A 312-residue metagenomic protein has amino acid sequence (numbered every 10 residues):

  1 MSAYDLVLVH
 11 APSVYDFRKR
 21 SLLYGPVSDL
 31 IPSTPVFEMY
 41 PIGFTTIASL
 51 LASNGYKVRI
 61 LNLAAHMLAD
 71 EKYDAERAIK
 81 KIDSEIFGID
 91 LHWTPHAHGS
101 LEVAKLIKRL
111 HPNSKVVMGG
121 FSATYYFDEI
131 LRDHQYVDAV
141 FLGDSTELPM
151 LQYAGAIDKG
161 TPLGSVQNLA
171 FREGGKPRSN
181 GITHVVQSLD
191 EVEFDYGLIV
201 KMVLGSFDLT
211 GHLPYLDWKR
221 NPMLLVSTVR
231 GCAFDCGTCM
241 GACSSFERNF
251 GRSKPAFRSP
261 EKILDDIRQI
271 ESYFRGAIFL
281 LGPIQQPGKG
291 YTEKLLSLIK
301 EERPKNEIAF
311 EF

Functional and structural regions predicted by a protein language model:
S2-Y4, E85, L224, G276: Nucleotide donor/acceptor-binding cores
A3, I42-A64, R220-L224, M240 (+2 more regions): Mobile, glycine- and charge-enriched loop segments and immediately flanking short secondary-structure elements within
Y4-V36: Short glycine-rich His-centered loop
L6, V116, V166, I278 (+1 more regions): Hydrophobic/aromatic residues located in beta-strands of well-ordered beta-sheets within soluble catalytic
V9-A11, L63, F121, P283: Cofactor-binding loop segments of dinucleotide-utilizing enzymes, especially the Rossmann-like FAD- and NAD(P)+-binding
G43, L50-S188: Glycine-rich beta-alpha loop elements in corrinoid/cobalamin-binding modules across cobalamin-dependent enzymes
I47, D74-A78, V103-I107, D133 (+3 more regions): A general structural detector for well-ordered alpha-helical segments in enzyme core domains, enriched
Y196-F312: Radical SAM [4Fe-4S] cluster-binding motif and immediate context
